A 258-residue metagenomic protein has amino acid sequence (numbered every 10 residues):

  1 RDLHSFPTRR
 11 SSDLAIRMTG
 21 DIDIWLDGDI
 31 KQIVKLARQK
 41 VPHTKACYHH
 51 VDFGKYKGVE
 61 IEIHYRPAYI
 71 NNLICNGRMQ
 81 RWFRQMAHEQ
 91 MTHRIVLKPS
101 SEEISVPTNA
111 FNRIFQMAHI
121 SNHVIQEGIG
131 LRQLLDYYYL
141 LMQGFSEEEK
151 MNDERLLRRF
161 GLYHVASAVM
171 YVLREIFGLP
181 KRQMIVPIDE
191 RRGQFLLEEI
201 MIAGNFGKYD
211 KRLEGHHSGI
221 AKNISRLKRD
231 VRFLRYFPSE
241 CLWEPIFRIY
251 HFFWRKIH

Functional and structural regions predicted by a protein language model:
R1, R9-G20, W25-H258: Conserved NTP-donor binding/palm subdomain of two-metal-ion nucleotidyltransferases/polymerases, i.e., the charged
